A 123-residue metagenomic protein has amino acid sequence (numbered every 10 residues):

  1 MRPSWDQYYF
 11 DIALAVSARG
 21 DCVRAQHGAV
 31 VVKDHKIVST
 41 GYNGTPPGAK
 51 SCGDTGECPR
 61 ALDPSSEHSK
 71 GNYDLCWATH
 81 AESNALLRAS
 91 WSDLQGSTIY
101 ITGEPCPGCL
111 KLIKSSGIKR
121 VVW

Functional and structural regions predicted by a protein language model:
M1-W123: Zinc-dependent deaminase catalytic domain
